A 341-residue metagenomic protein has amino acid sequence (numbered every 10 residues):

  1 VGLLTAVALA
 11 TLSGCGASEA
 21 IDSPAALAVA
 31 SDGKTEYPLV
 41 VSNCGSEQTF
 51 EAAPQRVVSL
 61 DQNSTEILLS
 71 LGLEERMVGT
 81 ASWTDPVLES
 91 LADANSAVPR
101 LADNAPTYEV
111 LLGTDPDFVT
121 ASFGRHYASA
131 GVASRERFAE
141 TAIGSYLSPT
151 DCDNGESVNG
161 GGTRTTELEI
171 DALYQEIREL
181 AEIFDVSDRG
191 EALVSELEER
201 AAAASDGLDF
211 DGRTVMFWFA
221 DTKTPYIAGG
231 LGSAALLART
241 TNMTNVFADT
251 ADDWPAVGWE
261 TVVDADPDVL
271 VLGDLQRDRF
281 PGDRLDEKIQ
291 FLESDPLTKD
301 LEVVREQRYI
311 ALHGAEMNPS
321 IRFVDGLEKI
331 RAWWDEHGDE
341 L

Functional and structural regions predicted by a protein language model:
V1-A6, A10-T65, E182-F217, D335-L341: Bacterial Sec-exported substrate-binding components of ABC uptake systems
V41-G45, P99-E109, S129, A251-G258: Short helix-initiation/N-cap motifs at beta->coil->alpha
R56-T114, F118-Y127: A short, structured surface patch at a secondary-structure boundary
N63-E66, W83-P86, F118-V119, G124-A128 (+5 more regions): Solvent-exposed loop/turn segments at secondary-structure junctions within structured extracellular/periplasmic domains
D85-P86, G230-W254: Alpha-helical, coiled-coil/dimerization segments enriched in small aliphatic residues
P86, A128-A133, I143-E179, D211-A235 (+1 more regions): Extracytoplasmic ligand-binding site segments that recognize negatively charged/polar headgroups
Y108, L112-A121, W259-L275: Proline-aspartate-enriched helix->loop->beta-strand connector
E167-E176, T250, L272-L341: Structured C-terminal subdomain patch of bacterial secreted/periplasmic proteins
